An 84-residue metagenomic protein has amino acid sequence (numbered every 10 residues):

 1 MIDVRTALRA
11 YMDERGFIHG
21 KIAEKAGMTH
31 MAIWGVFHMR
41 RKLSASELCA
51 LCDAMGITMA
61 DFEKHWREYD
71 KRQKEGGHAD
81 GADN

Functional and structural regions predicted by a protein language model:
M1-I18: A short, Lys/Arg-rich alpha-helix, primarily the initiator
R9, G20, M31, C49 (+1 more regions): Residues within the helices of the helix-turn-helix
M12, A23, C52: The alpha-helix within a helix-turn-helix
D13, G27, H38-M39, R67: Residue-level detection of the helix-turn-helix DNA-binding "recognition helix"
G16-G35: Short alpha-helical DNA-recognition segment
G35, D53, D61-N84: Short, charged recognition helix plus adjacent turn of helix-turn-helix-like nucleic-acid-binding domains
R40-D53: Short, basic-rich loop-to-helix N-cap that marks the start of a DNA-contacting helix
